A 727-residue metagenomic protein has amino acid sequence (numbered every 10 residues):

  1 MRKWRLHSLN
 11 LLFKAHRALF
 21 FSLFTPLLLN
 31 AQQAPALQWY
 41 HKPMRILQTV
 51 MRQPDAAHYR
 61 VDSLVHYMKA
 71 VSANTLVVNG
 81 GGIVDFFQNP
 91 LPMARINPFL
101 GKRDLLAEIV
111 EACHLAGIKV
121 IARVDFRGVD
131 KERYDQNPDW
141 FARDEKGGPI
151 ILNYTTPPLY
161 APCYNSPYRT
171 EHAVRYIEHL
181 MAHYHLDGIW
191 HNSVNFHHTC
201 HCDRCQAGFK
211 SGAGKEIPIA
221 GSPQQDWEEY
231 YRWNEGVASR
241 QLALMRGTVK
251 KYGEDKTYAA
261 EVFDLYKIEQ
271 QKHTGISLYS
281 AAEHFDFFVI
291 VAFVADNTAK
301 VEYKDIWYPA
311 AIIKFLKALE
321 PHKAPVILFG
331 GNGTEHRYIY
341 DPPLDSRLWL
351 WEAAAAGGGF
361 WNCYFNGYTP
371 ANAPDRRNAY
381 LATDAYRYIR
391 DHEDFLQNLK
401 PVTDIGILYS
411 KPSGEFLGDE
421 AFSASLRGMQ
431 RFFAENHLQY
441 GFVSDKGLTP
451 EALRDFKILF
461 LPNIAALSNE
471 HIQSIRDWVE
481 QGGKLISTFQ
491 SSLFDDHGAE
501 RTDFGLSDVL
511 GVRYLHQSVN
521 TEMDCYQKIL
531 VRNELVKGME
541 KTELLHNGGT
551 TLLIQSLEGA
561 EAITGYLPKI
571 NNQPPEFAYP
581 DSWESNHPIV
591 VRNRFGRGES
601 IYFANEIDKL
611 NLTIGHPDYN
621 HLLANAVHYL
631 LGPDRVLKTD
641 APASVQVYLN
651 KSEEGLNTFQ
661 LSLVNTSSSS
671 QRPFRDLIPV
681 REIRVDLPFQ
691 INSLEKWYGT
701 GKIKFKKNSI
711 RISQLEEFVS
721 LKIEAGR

Functional and structural regions predicted by a protein language model:
M1-Q33: Bacterial Sec-dependent N-terminal signal peptides
A31-F86, M93-E111, L115-R123, V664-S669 (+2 more regions): Mature N-terminal, pre-catalytic/accessory segment of carbohydrate-active enzymes
I46, A73-V78, L105-N153, G188-W190 (+1 more regions): Glycine-rich, aromatic-flanked loop segments that form ligand/cofactor-binding clefts across common enzyme folds
Q48-R60, L159-H172, E335-D341: Active-site mouth loops of central-metabolism enzymes
D55-A70, T170-L180, Q271-L278, P342-L350 (+1 more regions): Short, acidic/polar
K69-D104, G128-E145, H198-F209, K272-S277 (+5 more regions): Aromatic-lined carbohydrate-binding/catalytic grooves of carbohydrate-active enzymes
F126-Y184, G214-Y231, L242-A243: Active-site-adjacent "subsite" loops/lids of carbohydrate-active enzymes
W227-E228, R232-E235, S239-D264, A282-R727: Carbohydrate-binding surfaces of carbohydrate-active enzymes
